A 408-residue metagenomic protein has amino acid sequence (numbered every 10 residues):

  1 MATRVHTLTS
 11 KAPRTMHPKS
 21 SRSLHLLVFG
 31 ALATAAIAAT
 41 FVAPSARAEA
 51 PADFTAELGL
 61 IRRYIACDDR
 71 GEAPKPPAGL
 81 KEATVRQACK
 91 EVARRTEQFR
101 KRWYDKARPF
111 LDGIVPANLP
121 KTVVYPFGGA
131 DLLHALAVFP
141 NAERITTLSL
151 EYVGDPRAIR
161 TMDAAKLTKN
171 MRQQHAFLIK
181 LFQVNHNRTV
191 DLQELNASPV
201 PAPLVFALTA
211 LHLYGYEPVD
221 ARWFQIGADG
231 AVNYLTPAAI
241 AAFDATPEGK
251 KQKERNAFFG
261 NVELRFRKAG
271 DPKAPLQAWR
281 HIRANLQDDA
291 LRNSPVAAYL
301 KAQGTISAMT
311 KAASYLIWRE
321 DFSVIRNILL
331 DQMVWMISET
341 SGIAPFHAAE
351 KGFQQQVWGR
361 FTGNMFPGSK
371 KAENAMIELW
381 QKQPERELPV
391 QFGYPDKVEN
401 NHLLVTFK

Functional and structural regions predicted by a protein language model:
K11, M16-L32: Bacterial N-terminal signal peptides that target proteins for export
A38, A46-A48: Boundary at the C-terminal end of the N-terminal hydrophobic targeting segment
E49-I179, G249-F258, E263-K408: Non-globular targeting/processing and membrane-anchoring segments
P116, A207-E217: Short, surface-exposed basic-aromatic patches at helix termini and helix-loop junctions that form
G128-F139, Q183-L208: Short, thiol/selenol-centered motifs that function as redox-active sites or metal-ligating centers
T146-L195, V219-I240: Thiol-based oxidoreductase modules, predominantly thioredoxin-like and allied folds used for disulfide exchange
Q193-A197, D220-A274, A278: Short aromatic loop motif centered on NTY/YTY
